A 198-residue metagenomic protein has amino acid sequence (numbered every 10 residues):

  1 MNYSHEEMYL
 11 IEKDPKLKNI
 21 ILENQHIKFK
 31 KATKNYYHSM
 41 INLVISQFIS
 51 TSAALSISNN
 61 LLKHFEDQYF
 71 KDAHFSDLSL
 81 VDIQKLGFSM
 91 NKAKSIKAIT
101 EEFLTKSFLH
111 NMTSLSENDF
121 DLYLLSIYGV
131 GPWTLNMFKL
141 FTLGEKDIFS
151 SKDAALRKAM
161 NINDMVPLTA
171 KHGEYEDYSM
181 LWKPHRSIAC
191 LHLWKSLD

Functional and structural regions predicted by a protein language model:
M1-K28, A93-K94, A98, M112-D119 (+1 more regions): C-terminal accessory module of base-excision DNA glycosylases/AP lyases that mediates lesion recognition and DNA
K16-E23, S50, A54-S126, L181-K183: Alpha-helical ds-nucleic-acid-binding substructure associated with the helix-hairpin-helix region of base-excision DNA
T33, F88-N91, I148: A generic short alpha-helical patch detector that favors 3-5-residue windows in or near N-terminal regions
K34-F48: Alpha-helical scaffold segments that form or flank carboxylate-/histidine-based iron centers
S39, L43, V81, L122 (+2 more regions): Positions in alpha-helical segments
I45, E66, L80, E101-F108 (+3 more regions): A broad detector of the eukaryotic-type serine/threonine protein kinase catalytic domain
